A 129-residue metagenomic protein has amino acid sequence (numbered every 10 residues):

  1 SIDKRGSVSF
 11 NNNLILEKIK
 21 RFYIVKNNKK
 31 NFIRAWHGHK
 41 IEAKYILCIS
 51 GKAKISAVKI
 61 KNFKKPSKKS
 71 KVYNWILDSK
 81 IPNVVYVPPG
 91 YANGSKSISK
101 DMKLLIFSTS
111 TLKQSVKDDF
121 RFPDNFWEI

Functional and structural regions predicted by a protein language model:
S1-K80, K100-I129: Non-catalytic, conserved peripheral segments adjacent to functional cores
L77-S99: Conserved metal-binding segment of the jelly-roll/cupin
